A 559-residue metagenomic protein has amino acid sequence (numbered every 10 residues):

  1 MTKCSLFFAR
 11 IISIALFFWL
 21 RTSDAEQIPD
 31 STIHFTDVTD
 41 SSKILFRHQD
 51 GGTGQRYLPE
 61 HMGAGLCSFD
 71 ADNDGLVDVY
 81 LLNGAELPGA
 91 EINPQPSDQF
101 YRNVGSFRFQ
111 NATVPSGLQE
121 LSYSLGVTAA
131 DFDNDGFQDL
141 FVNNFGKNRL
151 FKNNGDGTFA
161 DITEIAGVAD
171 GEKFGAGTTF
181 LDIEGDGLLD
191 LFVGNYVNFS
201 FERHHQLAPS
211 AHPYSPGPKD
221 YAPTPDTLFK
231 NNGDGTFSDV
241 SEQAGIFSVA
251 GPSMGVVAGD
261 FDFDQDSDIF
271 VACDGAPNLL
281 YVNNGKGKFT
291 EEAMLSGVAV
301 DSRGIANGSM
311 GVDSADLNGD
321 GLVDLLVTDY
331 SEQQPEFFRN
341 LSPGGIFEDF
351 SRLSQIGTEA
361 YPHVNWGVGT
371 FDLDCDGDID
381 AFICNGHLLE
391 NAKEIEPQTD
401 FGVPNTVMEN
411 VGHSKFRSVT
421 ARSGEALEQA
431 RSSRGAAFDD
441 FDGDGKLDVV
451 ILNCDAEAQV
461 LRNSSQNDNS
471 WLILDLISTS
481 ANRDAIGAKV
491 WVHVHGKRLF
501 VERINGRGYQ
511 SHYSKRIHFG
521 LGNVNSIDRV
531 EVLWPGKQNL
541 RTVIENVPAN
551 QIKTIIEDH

Functional and structural regions predicted by a protein language model:
F35-V38, R108-G117, T158-V168, G235-F247 (+3 more regions): Blade-edge beta-strand/turn elements of extracellular beta-propeller and related beta-sheet repeat scaffolds
I44-G65, S116-T128, G167-T179, Y221-A222 (+8 more regions): Repeat-based blade/solenoid architectures
G52-T53, Q355-Y361, P397-H559: Gly/Ser/Thr/Pro-enriched helix-cap/hinge segments flanking short amphipathic alpha-helices
Q55, G63-N73, R102, Y123-Q138 (+10 more regions): Beta-propeller blade termini
C67, G75-N83, D135-N144, L191-N195 (+5 more regions): Hydrophobic beta-strand segments that make up the repeating blades of beta-propeller and related beta-repeat
L82-P96, N195-Y221, C384-D400: Short, conserved, GDST-rich strand-edge loop motifs in beta-rich repeat architectures
Q99-N103, P225-N231, V282, R339 (+1 more regions): Beta-propeller blade signature
A112-A129, V142-I183, V193-K219, P223-P225 (+1 more regions): Asp-box/WD-like beta-propeller blade repeats and closely related beta-sheet repeat scaffolds
